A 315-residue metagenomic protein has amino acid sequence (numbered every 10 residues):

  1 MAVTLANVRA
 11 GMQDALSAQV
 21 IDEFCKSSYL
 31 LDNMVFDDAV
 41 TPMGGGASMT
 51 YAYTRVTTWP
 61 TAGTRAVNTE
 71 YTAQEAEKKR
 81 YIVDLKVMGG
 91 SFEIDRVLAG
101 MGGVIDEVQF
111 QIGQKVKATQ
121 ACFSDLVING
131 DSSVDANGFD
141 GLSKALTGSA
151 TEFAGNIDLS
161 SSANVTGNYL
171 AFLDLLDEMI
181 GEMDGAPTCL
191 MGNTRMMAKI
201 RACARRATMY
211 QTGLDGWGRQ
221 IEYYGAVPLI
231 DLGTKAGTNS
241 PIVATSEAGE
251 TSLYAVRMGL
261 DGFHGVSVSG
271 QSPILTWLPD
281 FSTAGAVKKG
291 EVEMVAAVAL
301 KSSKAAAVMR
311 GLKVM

Functional and structural regions predicted by a protein language model:
M1-I242, S246-M315: Flexible, glycine/threonine- and acidic-rich loop/arm segments that mediate assembly and lattice contacts in viral
